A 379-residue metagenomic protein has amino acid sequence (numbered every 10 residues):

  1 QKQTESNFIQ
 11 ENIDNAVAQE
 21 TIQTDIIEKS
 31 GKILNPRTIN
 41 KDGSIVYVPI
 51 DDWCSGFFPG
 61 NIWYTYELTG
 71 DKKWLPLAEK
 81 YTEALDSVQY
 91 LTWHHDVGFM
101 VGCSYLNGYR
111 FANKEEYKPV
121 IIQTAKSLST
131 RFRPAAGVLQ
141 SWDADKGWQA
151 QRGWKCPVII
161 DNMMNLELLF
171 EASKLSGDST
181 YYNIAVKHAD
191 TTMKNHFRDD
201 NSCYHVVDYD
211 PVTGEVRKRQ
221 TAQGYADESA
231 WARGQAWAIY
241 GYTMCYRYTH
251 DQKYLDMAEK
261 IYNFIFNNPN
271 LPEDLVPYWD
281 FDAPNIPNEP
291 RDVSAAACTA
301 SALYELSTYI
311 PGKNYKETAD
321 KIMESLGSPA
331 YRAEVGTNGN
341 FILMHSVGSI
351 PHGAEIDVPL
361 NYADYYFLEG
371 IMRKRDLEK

Functional and structural regions predicted by a protein language model:
K2-K379: Glycan-recognition and catalytic cores of secretory/periplasmic carbohydrate-active enzymes
